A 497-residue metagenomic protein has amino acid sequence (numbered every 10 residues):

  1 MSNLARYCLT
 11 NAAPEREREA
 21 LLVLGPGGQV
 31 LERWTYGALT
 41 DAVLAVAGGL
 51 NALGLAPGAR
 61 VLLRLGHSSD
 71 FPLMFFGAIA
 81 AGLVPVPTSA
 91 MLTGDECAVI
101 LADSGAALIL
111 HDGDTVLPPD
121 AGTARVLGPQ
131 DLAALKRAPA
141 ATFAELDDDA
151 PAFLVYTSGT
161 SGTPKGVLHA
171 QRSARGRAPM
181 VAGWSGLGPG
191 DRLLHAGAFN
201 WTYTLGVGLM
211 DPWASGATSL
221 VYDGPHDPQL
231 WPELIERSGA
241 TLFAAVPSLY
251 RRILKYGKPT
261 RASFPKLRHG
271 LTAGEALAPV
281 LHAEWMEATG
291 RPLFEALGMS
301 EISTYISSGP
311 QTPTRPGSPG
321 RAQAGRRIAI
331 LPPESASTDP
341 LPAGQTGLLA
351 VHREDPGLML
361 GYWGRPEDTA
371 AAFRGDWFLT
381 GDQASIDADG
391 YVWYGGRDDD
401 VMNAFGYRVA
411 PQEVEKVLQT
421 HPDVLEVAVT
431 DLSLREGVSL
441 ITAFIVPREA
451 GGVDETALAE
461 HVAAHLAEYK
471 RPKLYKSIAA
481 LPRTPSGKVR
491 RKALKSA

Functional and structural regions predicted by a protein language model:
R16-E19, A138-Y156, T163, G186-R192: Conserved pre-ATP/AMP-binding loop-to-beta segment of ANL
L21-S68, P72, F76, T93-A98: Conserved AMP-binding/adenylate-forming core of the ANL superfamily
R33-G37, A152-P179: Conserved AMP-binding A3 loop
L92, F243, D355, L360-G361 (+4 more regions): AMP-binding/adenylate-forming catalytic core of the ANL superfamily
R175-R192, T202-L242, Y256: Conserved AMP-binding/adenylation subdomain of ANL enzymes
A240-A245, L254-R315, R327: Gly/Ser/Thr-rich phosphate-binding loop
G325, A336-A371, V409: Conserved ATP/PPi-binding loop(s) of AMP-dependent carboxylate-activating enzymes
A329-H352, S385-D389, G451-E455, R490: Conserved beta-loop-beta connector loops within the AMP-binding
